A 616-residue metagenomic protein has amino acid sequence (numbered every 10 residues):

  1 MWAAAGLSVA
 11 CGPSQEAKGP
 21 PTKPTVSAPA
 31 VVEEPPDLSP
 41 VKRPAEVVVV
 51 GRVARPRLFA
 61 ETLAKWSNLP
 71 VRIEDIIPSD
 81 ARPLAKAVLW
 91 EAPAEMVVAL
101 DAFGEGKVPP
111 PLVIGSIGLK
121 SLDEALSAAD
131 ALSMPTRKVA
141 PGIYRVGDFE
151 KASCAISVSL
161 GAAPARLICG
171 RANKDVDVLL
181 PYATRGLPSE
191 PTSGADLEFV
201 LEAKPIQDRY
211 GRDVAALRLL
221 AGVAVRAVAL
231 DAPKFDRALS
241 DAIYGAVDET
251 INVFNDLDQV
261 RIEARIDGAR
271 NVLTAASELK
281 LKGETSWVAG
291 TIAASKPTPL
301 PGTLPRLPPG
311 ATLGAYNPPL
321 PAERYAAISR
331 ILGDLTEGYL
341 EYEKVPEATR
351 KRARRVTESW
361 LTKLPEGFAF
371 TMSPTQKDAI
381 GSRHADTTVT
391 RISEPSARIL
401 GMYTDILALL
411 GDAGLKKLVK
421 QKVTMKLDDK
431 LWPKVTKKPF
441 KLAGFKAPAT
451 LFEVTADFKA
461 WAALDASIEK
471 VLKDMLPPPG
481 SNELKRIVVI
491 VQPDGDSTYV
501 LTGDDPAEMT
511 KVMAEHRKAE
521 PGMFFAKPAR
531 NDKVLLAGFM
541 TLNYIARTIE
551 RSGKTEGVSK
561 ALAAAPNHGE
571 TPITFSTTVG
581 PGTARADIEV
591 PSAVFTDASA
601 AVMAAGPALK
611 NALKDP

Functional and structural regions predicted by a protein language model:
M1-A5: Sec-dependent signal peptide recognition, specifically the positively charged N-region followed immediately by
L7-A10: C-terminal motif of bacterial Sec signal peptides marking the signal peptidase cleavage site
G12-V146, T192, D196-D256, L279-H384 (+2 more regions): Structural boundary/hinge residues at secondary-structure and domain interfaces
E16-P21, V26-S27, K518-K527, K533-P616: In a subset of proteins, long, contiguous C-terminal domains/tails are tracked
V47-G51, M96, V113-I117, L167-G170 (+14 more regions): One face of beta-strands
V53-A54, L100-V108, I117-L122, G147-E150 (+9 more regions): Short, flexible beta-strand-to-coil junctions
L89, L119-A162, Y403-V489, A526-T555: Short Gly/Thr-rich strand-loop-strand
K151-A227, S481-H568: A conserved glycine-rich beta-strand in the N-terminal activation segment of trypsin-fold
